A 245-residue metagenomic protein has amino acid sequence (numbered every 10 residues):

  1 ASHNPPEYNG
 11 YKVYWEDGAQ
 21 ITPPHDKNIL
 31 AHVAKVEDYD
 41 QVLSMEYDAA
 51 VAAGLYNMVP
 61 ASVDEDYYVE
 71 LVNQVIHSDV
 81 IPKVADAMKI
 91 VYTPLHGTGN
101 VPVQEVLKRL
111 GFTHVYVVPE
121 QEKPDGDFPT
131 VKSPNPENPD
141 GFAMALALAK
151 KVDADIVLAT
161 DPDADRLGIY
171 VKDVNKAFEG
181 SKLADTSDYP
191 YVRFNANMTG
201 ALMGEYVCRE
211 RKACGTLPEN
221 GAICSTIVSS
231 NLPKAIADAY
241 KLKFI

Functional and structural regions predicted by a protein language model:
A1-Y8, V13, A145-K176, I236 (+1 more regions): Glycine-rich phosphate-binding loop
H3, I29, L71-V72, T93 (+4 more regions): Buried hydrophobic positions in well-ordered alpha/beta secondary-structure cores of metabolic enzymes
N4, P94-N100, A164-R166, V228-N231: Gly/Ser/Thr-rich loops at beta-strand to alpha-helix junctions that form or flank small-molecule/cofactor-binding
E7-A143, A147-A149: Gly/Ser/Thr-enriched, mixed-charge loops and adjacent short helices that form phosphate/oxyanion-binding elements
K12-Q20, E105-T113, Y170-Y191, K241: A glycine- and small-aliphatic-rich helix-loop capping segment at beta-alpha/alpha-beta transitions that lines
P23, Y92, V117-P119, A159-T160 (+3 more regions): General beta-strand structural signal in soluble alpha/beta enzymes
A34-V59, D173-I245: Proline/glycine-rich low-complexity loops and linkers
V80-K89, D153, A213-G221: Short, surface-exposed connector motifs at secondary-structure boundaries
